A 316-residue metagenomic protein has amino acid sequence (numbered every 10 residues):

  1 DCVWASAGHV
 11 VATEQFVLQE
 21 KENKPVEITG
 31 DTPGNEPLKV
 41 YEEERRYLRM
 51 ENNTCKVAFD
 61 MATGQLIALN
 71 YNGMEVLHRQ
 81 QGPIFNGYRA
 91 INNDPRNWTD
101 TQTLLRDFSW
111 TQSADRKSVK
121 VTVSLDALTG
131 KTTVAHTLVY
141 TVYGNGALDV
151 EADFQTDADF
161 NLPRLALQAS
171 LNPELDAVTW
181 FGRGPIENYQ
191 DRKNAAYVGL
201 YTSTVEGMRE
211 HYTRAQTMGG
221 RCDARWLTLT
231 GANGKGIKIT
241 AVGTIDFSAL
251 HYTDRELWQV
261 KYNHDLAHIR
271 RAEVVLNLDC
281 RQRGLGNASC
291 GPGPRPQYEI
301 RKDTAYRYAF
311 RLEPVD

Functional and structural regions predicted by a protein language model:
W4-G30: Short beta-strand elements
N23-D316: Beta-strand/loop-rich accessory regions of lumenal/periplasmic or secreted enzymes, predominantly carbohydrate-active
